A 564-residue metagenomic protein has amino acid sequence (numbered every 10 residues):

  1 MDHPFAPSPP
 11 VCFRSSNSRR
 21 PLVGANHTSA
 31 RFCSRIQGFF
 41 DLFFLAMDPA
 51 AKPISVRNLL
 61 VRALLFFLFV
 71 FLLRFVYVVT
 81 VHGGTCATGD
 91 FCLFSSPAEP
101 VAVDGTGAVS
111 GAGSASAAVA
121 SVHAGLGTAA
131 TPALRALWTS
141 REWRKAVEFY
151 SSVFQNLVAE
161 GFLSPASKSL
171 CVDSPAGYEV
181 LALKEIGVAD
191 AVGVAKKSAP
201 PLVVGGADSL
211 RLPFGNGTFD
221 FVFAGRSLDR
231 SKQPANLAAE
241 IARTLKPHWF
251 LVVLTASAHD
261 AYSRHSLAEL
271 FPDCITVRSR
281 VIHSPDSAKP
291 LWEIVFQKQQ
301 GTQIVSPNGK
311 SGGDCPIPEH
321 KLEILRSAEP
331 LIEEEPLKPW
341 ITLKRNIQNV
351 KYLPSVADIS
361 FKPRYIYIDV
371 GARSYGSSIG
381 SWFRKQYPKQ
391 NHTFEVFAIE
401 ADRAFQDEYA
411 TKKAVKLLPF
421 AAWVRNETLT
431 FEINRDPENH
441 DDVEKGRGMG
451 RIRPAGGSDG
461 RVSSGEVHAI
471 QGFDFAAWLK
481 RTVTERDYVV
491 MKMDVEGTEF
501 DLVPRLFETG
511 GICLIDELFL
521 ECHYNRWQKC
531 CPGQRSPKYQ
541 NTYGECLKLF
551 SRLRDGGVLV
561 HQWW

Functional and structural regions predicted by a protein language model:
C33-W138, W143, A239-R243, H248 (+1 more regions): Phosphate/nucleotide-binding beta-alpha loop and adjacent structural elements of enzyme active sites
S151, D173-L181, Y375-I379: Glycine-rich SAM-binding Motif I of class I
P165-A166, R364: Phosphate-coordination loops involved in phosphoryl transfer and adenosine-cofactor binding
A166, L170-R211, N391-K412: Class I SAM-dependent methyltransferase SAM/SAH-binding core
S209-V222: A short acidic, Gly/Pro-enriched loop at the edge of an enzyme's catalytic core that lines a small-molecule cofactor
F219-P234: A short SAM/SAH-binding and catalytic strip from SAM-dependent methyltransferases
